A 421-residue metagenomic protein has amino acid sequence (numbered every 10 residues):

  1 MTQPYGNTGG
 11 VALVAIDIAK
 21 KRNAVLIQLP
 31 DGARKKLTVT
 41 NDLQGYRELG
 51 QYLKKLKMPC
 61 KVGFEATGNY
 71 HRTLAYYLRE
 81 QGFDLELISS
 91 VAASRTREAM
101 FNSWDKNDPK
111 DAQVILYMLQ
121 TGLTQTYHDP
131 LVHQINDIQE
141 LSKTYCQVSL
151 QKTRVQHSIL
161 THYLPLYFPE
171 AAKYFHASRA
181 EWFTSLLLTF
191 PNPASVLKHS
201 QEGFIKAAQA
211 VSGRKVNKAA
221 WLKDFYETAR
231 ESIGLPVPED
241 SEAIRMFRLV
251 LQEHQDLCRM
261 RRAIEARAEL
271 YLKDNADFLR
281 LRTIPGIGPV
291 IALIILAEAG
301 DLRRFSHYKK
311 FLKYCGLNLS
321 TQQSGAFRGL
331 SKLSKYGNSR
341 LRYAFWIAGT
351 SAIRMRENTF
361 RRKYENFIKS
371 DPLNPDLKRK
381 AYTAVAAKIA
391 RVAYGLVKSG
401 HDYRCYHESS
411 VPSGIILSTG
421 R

Functional and structural regions predicted by a protein language model:
M1-R421: A detector of single, family-specific signature residues that are central to catalytic or substrate-handling motifs
